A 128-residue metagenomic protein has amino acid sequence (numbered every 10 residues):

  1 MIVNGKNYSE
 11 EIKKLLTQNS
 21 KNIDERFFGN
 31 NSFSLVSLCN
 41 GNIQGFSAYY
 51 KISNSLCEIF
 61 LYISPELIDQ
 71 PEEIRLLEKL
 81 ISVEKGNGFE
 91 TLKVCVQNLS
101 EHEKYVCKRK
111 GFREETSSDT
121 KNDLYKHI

Functional and structural regions predicted by a protein language model:
M1-E25: Short amphipathic alpha-helix that is part of the acyltransferase structural core
V36, N42-Y50, C57-E58: Conserved beta-strand in the GNAT
Y50-K51, T116: Short, low-complexity Ser/Thr-rich regulatory SLiMs
S55-E66: Conserved acetyl-CoA binding element of GNAT-fold acetyltransferases
D69-E84, R109: Conserved acetyl-CoA-binding loop-helix of GNAT-fold acetyltransferases
E84-Q97: Conserved GNAT acetyl-CoA-binding A-motif
N98-T116: Conserved active-site alpha-helix within GNAT-family acetyltransferase domains
K110-G111, S117-I128: C-terminal "cap" of GNAT-fold acetyltransferases
